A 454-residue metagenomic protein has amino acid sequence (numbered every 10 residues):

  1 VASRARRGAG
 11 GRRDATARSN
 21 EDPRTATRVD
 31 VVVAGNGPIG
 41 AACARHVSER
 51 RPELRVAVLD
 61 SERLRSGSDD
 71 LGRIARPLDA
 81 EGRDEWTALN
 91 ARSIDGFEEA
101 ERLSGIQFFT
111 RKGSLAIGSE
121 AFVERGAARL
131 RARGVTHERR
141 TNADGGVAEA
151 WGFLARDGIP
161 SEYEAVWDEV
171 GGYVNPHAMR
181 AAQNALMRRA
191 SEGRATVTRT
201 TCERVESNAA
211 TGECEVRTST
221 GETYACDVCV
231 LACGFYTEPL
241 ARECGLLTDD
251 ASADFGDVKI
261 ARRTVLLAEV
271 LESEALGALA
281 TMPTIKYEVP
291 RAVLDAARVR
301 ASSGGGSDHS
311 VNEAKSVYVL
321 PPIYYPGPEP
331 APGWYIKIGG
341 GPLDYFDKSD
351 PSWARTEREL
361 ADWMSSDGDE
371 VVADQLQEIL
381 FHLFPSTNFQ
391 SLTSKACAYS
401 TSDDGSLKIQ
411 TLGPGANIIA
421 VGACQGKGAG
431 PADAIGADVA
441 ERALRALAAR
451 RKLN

Functional and structural regions predicted by a protein language model:
V1-S19: N-terminal mitochondrial targeting presequence
D22-G37: Beta1/beta-strand and adjacent pyrophosphate-binding region of the FAD-binding site in flavoprotein oxidoreductases
A42, R76, A225-D367, Q377-E378 (+1 more regions): Flavin-dependent oxidoreductases
S48-D69: Glycine-rich FAD pyrophosphate-binding loop
G72-A155, E162-Y163, A314-V317: Dinucleotide-binding Rossmann-like beta1-alpha1 core, especially the glycine-rich loop that anchors the ADP
A88-L89, A116-V123, V166-A185, S366-V372 (+2 more regions): Short beta-strand to alpha-helix junction loop
V166-T220, Y224-V228, A232-P239: Helical element adjacent to the flavin cofactor pocket in flavoenzyme catalytic cores
Q375-N454: C-terminal catalytic lobe of FAD-dependent flavoproteins
